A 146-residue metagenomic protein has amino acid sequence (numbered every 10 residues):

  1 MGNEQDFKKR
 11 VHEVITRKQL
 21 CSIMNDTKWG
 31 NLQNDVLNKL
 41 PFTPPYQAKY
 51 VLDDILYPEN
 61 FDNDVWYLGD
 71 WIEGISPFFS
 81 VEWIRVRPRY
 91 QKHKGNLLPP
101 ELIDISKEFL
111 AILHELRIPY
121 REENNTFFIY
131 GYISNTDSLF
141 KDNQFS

Functional and structural regions predicted by a protein language model:
M1-N124, S134-S146: Structured alpha/beta or helical-core interaction and ligand-binding surfaces enriched in interleaved
F127-G131: Minor-groove-contacting beta-hairpin "wing" of winged helix-turn-helix DNA-binding domains
